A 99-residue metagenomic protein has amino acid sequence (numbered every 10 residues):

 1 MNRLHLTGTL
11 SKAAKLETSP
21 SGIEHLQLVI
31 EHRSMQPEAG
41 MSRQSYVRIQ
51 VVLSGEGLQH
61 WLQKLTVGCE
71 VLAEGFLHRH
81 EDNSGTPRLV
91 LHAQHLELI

Functional and structural regions predicted by a protein language model:
M1-I99: Single-stranded nucleic acid-binding surfaces, predominantly the OB-fold ssDNA-binding core
